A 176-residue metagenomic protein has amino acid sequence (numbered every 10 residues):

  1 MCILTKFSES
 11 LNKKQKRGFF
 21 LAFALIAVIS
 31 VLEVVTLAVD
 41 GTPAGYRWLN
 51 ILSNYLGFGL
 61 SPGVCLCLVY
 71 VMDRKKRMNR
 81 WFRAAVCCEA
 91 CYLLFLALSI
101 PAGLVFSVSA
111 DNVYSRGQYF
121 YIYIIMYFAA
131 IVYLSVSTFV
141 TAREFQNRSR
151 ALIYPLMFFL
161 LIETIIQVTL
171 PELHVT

Functional and structural regions predicted by a protein language model:
M1-T5, L66-V71, I124-F145: Alpha-helical transmembrane segments in multipass membrane proteins, preferentially the mid-helix core
M1-Y46, N50-Y70, A85-G103, I153-T169: Hydrophobic alpha-helical transmembrane segments of multi-pass membrane proteins
A44-S53, S109-Q118, S135-Q146: Short juxtamembrane and helix-loop transition motifs at transmembrane-helix boundaries in membrane proteins
N50-P62, S115-A129, T176: Alpha-helical transmembrane segments of polytopic membrane proteins
R80-A84, R148-S149: Membrane-interfacial entry segments at the cytosolic side of transmembrane helices
F95-S137, E163-T169: Extracellular-loop-to-transmembrane junctions of the mid-late helices
V136, V140-T176: Interfacial "cap-and-anchor" motif at the non-cytosolic start of specific transmembrane alpha-helices
